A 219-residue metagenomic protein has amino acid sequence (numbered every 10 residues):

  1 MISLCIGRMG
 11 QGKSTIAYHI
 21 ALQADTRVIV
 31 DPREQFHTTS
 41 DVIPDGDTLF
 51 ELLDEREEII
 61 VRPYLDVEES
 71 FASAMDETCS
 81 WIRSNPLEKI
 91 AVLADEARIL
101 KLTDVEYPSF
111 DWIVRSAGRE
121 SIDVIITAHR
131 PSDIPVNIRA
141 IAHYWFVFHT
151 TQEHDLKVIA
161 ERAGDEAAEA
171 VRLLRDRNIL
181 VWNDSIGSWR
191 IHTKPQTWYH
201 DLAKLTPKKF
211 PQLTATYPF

Functional and structural regions predicted by a protein language model:
S3, I16, D25-T26, S84 (+1 more regions): Conserved P-loop NTPase motor module
S3-A21, E68-G164: Conserved P-loop NTPase motor cores
G10-T48: Walker A/P-loop NTP-binding active-site region of P-loop NTPases, recognizing the glycine-rich GxxxxGKT/S
A24-D25, E55-E58, A142-H143: Short, well-ordered alpha-helix to beta-strand connector turns
V30-D31, A94, A128, N183: Short beta-strand/turn micro-motifs composed of small residues that flank or help shape donor/cofactor-binding pockets
Q35-D41, L52-D54, P135-A140: Short loop/helix-cap segments at secondary-structure boundaries that form the rim of catalytic
F50-S70: Conserved P-loop NTPase mechanochemical-coupling segment
K157-G187: P-loop/Walker A phosphate-binding loop and immediately adjacent motor/lid segment at beta-alpha junctions
